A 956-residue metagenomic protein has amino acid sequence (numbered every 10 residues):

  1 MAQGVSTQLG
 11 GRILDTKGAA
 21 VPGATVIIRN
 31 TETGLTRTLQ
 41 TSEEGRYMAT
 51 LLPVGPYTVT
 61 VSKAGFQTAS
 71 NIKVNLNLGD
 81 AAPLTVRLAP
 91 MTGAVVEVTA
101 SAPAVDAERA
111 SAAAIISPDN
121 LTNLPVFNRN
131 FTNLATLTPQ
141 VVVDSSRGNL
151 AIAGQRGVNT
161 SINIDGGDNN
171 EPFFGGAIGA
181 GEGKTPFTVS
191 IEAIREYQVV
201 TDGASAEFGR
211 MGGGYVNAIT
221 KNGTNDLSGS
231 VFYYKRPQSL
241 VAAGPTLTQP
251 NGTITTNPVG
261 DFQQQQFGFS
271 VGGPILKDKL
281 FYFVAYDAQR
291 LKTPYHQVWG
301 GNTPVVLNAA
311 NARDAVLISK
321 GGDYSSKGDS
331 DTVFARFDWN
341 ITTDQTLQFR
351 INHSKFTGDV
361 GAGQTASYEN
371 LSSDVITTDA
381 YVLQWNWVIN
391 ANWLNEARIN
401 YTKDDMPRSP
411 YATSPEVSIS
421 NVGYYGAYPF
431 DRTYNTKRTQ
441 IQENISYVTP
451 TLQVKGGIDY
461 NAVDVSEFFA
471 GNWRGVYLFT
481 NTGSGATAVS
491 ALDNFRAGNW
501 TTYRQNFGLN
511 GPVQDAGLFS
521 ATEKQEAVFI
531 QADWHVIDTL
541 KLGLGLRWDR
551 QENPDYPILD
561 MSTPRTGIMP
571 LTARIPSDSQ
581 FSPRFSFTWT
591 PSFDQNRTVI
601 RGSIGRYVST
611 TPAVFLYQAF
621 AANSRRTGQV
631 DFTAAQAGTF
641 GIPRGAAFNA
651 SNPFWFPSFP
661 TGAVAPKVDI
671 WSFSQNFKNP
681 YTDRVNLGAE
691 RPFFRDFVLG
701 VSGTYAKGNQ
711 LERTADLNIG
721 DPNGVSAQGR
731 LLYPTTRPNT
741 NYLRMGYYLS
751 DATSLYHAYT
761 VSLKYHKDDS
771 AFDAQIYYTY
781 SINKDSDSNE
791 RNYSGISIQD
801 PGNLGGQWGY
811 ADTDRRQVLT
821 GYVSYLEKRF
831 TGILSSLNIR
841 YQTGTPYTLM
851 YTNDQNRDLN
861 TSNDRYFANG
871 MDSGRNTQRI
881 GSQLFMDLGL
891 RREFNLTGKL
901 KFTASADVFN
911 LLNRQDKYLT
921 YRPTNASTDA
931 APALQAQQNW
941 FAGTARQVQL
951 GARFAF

Functional and structural regions predicted by a protein language model:
M1-S117: Periplasm-facing N-terminal accessory domains of Gram-negative outer-membrane beta-barrel systems
F66-N222, V241, P250-T256, Q264-G273 (+2 more regions): Periplasmic N-terminal accessory/gating domains of Gram-negative outer-membrane beta-barrel systems
A100, V231-P237, V284-A288, F349-H353 (+9 more regions): Transmembrane beta-barrel strands of outer-membrane/channel proteins
V158, T610, D696, T714 (+3 more regions): C-terminal beta-signal and adjacent terminal beta-strands/loops of Gram-negative outer-membrane beta-barrel proteins
S228, G260-T357, D374-Y401, P583: Transmembrane beta-barrel wall of Gram-negative outer-membrane proteins
D329, N340-Q531, I568, L743-M745: Replace "related TpsB outer-membrane translocases also match" with "some related outer-membrane beta-barrels such as
L509, Y556-S582, S586-Y748, S862-A868 (+2 more regions): Solvent-exposed loop/turn elements at secondary-structure boundaries
Q551, G700-P846: Gram-negative outer-membrane beta-barrel transporters
